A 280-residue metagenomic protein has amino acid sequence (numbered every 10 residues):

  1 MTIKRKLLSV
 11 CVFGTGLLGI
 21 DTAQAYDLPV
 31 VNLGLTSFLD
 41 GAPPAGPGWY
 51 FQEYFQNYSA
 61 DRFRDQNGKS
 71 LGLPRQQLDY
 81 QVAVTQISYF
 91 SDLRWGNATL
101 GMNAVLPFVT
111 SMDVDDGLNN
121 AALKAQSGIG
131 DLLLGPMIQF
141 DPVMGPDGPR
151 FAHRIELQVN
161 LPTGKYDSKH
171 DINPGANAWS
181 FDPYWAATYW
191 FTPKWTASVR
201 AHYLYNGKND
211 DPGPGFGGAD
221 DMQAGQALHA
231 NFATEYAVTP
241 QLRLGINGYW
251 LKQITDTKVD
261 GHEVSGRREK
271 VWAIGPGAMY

Functional and structural regions predicted by a protein language model:
F38, K69-R75, L118-K124, S168-N173 (+2 more regions): Extracellular loop and loop/strand-boundary signature of outer-membrane beta-barrel proteins
G41-G48, D92-L100, P142-A152, P193-K194 (+1 more regions): Short loop/turn motifs that connect adjacent beta-strands in outer-membrane beta-barrel proteins
W49-E53, L100-A104, L134, F151-L157 (+5 more regions): Transmembrane beta-strands of outer-membrane beta-barrel proteins
E53, T85-S91, L134-F140, L157 (+4 more regions): Residues on the lipid-exposed face of transmembrane beta-strands in outer-membrane beta-barrel proteins
F55-D61, L106-M112, F140, V159-K165 (+2 more regions): Transmembrane beta-strands of outer-membrane beta-barrel pores
S70-G72, G217-Y280: Outer membrane beta-barrel transmembrane domains
Q77-P142: Long, hydrophobic/aromatic-enriched structural stretches that serve as scaffold segments
Q77-T85, Q126-L134, F151, G175-F181 (+2 more regions): Residues that define the transmembrane beta-barrel architecture of outer-membrane proteins
